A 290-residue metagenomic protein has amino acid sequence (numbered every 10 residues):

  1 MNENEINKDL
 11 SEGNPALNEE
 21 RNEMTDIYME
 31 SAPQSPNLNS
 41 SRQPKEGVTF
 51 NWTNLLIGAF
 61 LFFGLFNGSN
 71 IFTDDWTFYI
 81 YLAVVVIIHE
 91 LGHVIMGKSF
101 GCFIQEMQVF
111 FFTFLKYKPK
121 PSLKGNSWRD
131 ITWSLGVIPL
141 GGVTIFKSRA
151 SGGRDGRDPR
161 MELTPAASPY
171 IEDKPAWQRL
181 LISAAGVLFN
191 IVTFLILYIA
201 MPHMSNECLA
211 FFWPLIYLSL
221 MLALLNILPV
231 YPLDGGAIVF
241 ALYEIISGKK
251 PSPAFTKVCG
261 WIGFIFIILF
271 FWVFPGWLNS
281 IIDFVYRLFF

Functional and structural regions predicted by a protein language model:
N2-D74, R129, V137, W177-R179 (+1 more regions): Topogenic membrane-insertion module of multi-pass membrane proteins
N14, E23-L38, F72-P165, L215-L233 (+1 more regions): Small-residue-rich helix-interface/hinge motifs
G58-F103, N190, L195, I199-E207 (+1 more regions): Long, highly hydrophobic alpha-helical transmembrane signal-anchor segments
F114-K124, H203-C208, A241-V258, R287-F290: Membrane interface segments of multi-pass transport proteins and intramembrane proteases
I171-I199, H203: Internal alpha-helical transmembrane segments
P175-R179, G248-I265: Interfacial loop-to-transmembrane junctions
N190-I191, L195, K257-S280: Final/C-terminal transmembrane alpha-helix of multipass membrane proteins
P202-H203, V273-F290: Juxtamembrane boundary at the C-terminal end of a transmembrane helix
